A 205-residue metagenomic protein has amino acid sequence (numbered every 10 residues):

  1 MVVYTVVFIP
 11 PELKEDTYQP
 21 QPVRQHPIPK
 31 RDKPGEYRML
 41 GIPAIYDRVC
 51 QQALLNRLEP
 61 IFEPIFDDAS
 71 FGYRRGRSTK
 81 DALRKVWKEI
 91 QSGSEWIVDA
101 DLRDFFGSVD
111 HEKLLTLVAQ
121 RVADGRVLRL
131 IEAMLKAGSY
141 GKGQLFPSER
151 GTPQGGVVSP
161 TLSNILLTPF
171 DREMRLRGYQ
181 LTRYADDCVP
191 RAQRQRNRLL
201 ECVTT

Functional and structural regions predicted by a protein language model:
M1-V7: Hydrophobic alpha-helical membrane-insertion signals
F8-P11, P29-D32: Intrinsically disordered, low-complexity linear regions
E12-P27, I65-A69, Y73-R77, D81-T205: Conserved polymerase palm-domain catalytic core
T17-Y18, Y46-D47, R57, I61: Short, solvent-exposed loop/edge-beta patches enriched in aromatic
Q19-P22, R31-P34, I45-Y46: A short catalytic or substrate-binding loop motif that flags glycine-/basic-rich loops and adjacent residues that bind
P34-P43, Q51: Glycine-rich active-site/cofactor-binding loop and its immediate structural neighborhood
I45-Y46, C50-A53, W87: Duplex nucleic acid-engaging cores and interfaces of nucleic-acid transaction enzymes
Q51-A69: Electropositive, glycine- and tryptophan-enriched low-complexity nucleic-acid-binding patches
